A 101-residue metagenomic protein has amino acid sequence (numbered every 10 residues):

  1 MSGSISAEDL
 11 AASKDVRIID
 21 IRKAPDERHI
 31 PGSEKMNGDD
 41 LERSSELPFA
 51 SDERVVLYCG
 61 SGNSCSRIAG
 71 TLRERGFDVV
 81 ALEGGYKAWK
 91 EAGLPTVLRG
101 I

Functional and structural regions predicted by a protein language model:
M1-R17, I21-R54, S61-I101: Rhodanese-like catalytic fold shared by cysteine-dependent sulfurtransferases and DSP/PTP-type phosphatases
